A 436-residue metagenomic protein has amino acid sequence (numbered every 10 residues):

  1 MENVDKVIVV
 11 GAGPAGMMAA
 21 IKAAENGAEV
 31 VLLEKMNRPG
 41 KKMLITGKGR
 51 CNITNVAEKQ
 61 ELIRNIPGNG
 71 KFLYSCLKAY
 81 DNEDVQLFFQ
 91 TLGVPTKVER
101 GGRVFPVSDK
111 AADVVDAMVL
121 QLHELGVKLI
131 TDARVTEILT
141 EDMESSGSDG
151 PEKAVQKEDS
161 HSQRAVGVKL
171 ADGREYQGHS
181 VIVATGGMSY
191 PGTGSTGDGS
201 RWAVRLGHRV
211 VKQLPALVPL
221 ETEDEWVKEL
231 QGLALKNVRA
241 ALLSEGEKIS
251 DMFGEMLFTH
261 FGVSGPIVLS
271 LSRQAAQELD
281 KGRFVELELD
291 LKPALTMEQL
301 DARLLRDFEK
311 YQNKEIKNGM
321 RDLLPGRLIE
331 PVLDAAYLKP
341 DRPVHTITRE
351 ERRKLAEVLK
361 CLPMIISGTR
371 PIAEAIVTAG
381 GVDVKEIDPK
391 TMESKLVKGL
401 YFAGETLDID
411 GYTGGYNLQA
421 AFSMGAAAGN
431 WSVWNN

Functional and structural regions predicted by a protein language model:
D5-L32, A428-V433: N-terminal Rossmann-like FAD-binding beta1-loop-alpha1 element of flavoenzymes
I8-V10, E175-S189, A203-V204, M256-T259: Short hydrophobic core segments
A24-K48: Glycine-rich FAD pyrophosphate-binding loop
N37-P39, L44-I45, I53, K59-L62 (+4 more regions): An anion/pyrophosphate-binding glycine-rich loop and adjacent beta-alpha core in soluble alpha-beta enzymes
R50-V98: Glycine-rich active-site loop/strand segments that organize a redox cofactor
I130-A133, Q156, E330-D410: A glycine-rich dinucleotide-binding beta-alpha-beta segment and adjacent secondary-structure elements that constitute
T131-G147, P151-R164: A conserved short coil-to-beta-strand element within the FAD-binding core of flavoproteins
S189-W202, L206, I409-N436: A conserved FAD-binding loop/helix module that cradles the flavin
